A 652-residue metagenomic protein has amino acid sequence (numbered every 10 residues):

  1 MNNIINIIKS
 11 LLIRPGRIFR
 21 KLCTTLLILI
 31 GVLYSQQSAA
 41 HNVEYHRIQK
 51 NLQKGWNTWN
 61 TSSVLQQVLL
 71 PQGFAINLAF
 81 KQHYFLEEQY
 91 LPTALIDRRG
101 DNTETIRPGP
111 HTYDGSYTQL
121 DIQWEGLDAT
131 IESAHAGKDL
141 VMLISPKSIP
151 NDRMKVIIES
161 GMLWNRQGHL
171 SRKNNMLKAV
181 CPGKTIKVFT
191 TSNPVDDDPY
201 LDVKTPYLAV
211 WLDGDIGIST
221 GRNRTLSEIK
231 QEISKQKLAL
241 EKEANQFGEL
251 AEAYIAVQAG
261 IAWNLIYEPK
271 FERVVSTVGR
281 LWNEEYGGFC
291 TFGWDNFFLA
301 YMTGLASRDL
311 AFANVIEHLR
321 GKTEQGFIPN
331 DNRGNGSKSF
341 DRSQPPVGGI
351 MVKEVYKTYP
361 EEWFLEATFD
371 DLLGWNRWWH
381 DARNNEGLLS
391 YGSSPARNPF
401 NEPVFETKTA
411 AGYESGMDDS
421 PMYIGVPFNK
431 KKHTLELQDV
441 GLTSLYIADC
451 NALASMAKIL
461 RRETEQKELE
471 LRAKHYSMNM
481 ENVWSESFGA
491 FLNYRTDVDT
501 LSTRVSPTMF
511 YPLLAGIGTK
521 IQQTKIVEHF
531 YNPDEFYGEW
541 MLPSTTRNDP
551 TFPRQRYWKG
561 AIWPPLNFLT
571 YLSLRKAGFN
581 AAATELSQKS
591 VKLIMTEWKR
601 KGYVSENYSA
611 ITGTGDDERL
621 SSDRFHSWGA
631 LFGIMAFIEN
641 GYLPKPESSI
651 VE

Functional and structural regions predicted by a protein language model:
I4-E249, A253, G287, K576 (+3 more regions): Terminal accessory carbohydrate-recognition/targeting modules of carbohydrate-active enzymes
N42-I76, Q82, S339, Q344-Y359 (+2 more regions): C-terminal capping/lid segments that line or modulate ligand- or cofactor-binding pockets
A136-G137, K235-I255, K270, S276-E285 (+9 more regions): Catalytic cores of transferase enzymes with a strong primary signal for eukaryotic protein kinases
Y200-D202, Y207-S219, Q325, P329-V347 (+6 more regions): The feature captures the catalytic groove of carbohydrate-active enzymes
F247-T358, L365, L373, H380 (+6 more regions): Substrate-binding groove/exosite segments of carbohydrate-active enzymes
I261-P269, S307-F327, T368-G387, R472-G489 (+2 more regions): Long, well-ordered core segments of solenoidal/helical folds
P269-G279, E317-F327, M417-N429, S485-G489 (+2 more regions): Active-site-adjacent bridging/hinge elements
